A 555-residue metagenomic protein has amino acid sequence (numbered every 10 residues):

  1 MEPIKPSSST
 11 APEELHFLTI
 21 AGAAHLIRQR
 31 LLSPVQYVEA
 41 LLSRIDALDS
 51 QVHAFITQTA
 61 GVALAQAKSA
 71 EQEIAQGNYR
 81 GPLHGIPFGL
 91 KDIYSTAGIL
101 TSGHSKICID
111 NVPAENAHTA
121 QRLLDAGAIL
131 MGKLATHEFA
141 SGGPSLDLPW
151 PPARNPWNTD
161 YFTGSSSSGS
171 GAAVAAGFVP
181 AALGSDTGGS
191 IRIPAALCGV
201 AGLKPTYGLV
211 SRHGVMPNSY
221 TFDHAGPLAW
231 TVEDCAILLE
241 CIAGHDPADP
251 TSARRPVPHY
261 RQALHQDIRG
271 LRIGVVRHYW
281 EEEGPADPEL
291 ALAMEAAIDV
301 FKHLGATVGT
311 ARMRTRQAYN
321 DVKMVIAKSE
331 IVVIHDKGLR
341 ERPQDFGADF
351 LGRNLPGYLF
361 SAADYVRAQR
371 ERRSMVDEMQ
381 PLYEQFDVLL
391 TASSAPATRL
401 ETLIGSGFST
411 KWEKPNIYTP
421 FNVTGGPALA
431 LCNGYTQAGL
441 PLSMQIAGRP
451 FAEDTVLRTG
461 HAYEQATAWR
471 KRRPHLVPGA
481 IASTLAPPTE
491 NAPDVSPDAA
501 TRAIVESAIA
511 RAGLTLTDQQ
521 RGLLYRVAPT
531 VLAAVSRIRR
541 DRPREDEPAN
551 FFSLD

Functional and structural regions predicted by a protein language model:
M1-L64, H303, D364, R472-A533 (+1 more regions): An N-terminal boundary/leader segment
A11, H84-G103, Q262-R277, V325-Q380 (+2 more regions): Short helix-loop capping/hinge segments that flank enzyme active sites or metal/cofactor-binding pockets
G22-L26, L42, A135, R269 (+7 more regions): Serine-dependent amide/ester hydrolase catalytic core
A23-Q29, I107-N111, D223-W230, L355-F360 (+2 more regions): Short, well-ordered beta-strand elements within core beta-sheets of diverse protein domains
L31, Q36-E39, D46-I109: N-terminal, positively charged, Ser/Thr/Ala/Gly-biased leader segments that form transit/presequence-like amphipathic
L41, A63, C235, I273 (+5 more regions): Residue-level signal for inorganic ion chemistry
A47, D125, A175-R277, E283 (+5 more regions): Structural helix-boundary/capping segments
L83-A225, V276, K328, T391-S409: Short glycine/serine-rich loop/turn segments
